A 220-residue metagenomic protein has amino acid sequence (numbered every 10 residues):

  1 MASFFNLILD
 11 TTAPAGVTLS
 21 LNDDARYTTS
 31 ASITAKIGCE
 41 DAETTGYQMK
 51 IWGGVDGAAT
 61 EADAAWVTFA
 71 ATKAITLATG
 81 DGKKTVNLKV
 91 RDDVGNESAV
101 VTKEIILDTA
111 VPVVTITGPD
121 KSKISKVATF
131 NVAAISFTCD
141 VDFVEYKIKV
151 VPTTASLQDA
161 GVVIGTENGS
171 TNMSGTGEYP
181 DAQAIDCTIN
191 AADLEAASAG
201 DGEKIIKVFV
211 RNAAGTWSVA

Functional and structural regions predicted by a protein language model:
M1-A220: Low-complexity, disordered linker/stalk regions enriched in Pro/Thr/Ser/Gly
